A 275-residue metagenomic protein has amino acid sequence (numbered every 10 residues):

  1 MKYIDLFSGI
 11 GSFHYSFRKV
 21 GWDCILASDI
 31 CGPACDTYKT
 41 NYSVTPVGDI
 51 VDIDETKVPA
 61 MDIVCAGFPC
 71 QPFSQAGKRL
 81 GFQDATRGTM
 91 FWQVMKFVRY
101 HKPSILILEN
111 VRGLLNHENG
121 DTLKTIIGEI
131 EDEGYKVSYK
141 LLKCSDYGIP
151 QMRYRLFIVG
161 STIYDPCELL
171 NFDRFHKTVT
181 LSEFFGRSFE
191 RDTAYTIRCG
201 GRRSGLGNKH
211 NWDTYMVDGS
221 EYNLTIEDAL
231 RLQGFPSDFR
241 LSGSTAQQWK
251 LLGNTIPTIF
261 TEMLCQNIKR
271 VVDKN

Functional and structural regions predicted by a protein language model:
M1-Y3: Extreme N-terminal starter segment of soluble prokaryotic enzymes
L6-I10: Class I SAM-dependent methyltransferase "Motif I" SAM/SAH-binding loop
G11, Y15: Glycine-rich SAM-binding Motif I of class I
C31: Conserved SAM/SAH-binding beta-strand->alpha-helix loop
Y38: Conserved SAM-binding loop
S43-I50: Conserved SAM-binding strand-loop segment of SAM-dependent methyltransferases
I53-I63, F68-Y222: Class I S-adenosyl-L-methionine
V179-N275: C-terminal target-recognition/interaction regions appended to catalytic cores
